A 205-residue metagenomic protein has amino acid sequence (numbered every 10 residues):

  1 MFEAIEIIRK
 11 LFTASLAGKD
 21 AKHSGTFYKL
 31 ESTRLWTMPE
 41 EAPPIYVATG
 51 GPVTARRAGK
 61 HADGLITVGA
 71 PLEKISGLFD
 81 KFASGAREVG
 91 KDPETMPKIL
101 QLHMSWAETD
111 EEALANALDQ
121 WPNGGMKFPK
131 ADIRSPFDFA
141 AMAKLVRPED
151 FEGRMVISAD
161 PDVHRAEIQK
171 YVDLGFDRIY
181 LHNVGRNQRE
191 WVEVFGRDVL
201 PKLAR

Functional and structural regions predicted by a protein language model:
M1-R205: Active-site-adjacent structural elements that line small-molecule/cofactor binding pockets in enzymes
